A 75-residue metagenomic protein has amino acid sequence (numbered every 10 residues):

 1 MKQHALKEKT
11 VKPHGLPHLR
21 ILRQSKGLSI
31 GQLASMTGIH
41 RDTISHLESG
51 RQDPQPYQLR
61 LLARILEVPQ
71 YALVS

Functional and structural regions predicted by a protein language model:
K2, K7-E8, I30, L61 (+1 more regions): Recognition helices and adjacent regulatory flanks at domain boundaries
K2-S25: A short, Lys/Arg-rich alpha-helix, primarily the initiator
G15-P17, R41, P56-R60: Short alpha-helical elements of helix-turn-helix
P17-M36, L61: Short basic helix-loop element that most often maps to the first helix and adjoining turn of HTH DNA-binding modules
L19, L33-A34, I44-L47, L73: Conserved hydrophobic/aromatic packing and binding residues within compact polymer-binding modules
G38-D53: Recognition helix of helix-turn-helix/homeodomain-like DNA-binding domains that insert into the DNA major groove
Q55-A72: DNA major-groove recognition helix of helix-turn-helix/homeodomain DNA-binding modules
